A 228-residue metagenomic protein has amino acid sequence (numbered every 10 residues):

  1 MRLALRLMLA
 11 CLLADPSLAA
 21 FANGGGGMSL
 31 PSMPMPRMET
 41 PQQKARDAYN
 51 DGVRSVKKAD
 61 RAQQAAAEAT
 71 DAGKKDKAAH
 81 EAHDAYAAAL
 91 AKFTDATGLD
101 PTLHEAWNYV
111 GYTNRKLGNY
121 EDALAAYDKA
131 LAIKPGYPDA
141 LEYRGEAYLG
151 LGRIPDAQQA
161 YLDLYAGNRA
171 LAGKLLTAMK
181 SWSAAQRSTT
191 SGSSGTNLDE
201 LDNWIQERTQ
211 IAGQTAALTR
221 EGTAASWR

Functional and structural regions predicted by a protein language model:
G25-E39, D163-R228: Terminal, low-structured helical/coil segments at or just beyond the last alpha-helical repeat
P31-V53, A66: TPR-adjacent "capping" and linker segments in tetratricopeptide-repeat scaffold/adaptor proteins
K57-K58, K116, G150-L151, A184-A185: Register position in tetratricopeptide repeats
Q63, A78-D95, K116-K129, G152-A160: Structural signature of tandem alpha-helical TPR/SEL1-like repeats, specifically the intra-repeat loop/turn
Y109, Y143, T177-A178: Canonical tetratricopeptide repeat
